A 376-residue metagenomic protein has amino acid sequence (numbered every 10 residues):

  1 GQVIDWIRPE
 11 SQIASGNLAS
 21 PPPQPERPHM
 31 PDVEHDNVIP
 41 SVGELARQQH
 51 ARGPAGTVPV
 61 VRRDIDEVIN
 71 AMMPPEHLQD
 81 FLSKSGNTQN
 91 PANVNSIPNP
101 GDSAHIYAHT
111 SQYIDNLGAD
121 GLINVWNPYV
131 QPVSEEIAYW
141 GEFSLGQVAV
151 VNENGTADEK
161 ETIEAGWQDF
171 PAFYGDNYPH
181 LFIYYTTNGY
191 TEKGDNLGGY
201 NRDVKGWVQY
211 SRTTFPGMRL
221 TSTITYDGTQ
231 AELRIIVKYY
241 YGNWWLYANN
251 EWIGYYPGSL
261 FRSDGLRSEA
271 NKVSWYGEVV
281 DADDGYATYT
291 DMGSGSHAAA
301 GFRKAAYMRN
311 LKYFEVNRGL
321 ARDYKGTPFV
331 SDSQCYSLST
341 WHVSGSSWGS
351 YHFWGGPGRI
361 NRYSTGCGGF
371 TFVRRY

Functional and structural regions predicted by a protein language model:
G1-Y376: Exposed, interaction-prone regions of secreted/extracellular proteins
